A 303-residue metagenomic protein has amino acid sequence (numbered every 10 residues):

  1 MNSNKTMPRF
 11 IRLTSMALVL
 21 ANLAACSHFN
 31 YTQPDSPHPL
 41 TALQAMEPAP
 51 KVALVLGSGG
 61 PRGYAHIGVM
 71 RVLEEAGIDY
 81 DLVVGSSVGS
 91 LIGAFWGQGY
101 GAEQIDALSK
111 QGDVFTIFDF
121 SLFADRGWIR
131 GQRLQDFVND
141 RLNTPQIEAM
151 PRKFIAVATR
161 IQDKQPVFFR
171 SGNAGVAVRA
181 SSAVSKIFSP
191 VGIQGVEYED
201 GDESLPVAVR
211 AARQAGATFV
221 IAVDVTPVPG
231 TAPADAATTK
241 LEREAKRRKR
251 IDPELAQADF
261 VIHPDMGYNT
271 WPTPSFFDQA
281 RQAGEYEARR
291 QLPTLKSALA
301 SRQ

Functional and structural regions predicted by a protein language model:
M1-R9: N-terminal secretory signal peptides that target proteins for export/translocation
N2, L13, A25-V83, F95-Q303: Patatin-like phospholipase
R9-M16: Sec-dependent signal peptide recognition, specifically the positively charged N-region followed immediately by
L20-L23: Bacterial Sec-type N-terminal signal peptides, specifically the leucine/valine-rich hydrophobic h-region
G85, G89: Gly/Ala-rich beta-loop-alpha elbow adjacent to hydrolase catalytic centers
